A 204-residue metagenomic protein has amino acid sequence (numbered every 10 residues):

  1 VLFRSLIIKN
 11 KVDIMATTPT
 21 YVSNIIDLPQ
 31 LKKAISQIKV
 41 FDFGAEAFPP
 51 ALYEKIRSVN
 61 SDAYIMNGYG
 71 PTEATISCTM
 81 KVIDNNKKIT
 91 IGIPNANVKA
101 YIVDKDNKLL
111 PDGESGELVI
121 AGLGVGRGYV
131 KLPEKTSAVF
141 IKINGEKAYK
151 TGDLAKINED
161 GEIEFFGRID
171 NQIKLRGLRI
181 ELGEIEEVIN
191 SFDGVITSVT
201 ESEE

Functional and structural regions predicted by a protein language model:
V1-L2: Short, small-residue-biased leader/transition segments that mark boundaries at the very start of proteins
L6, F41, T136: A hydrophobic alpha-helix adjacent to the NAD(P)-binding/active-site core of NAD(P)-dependent oxidoreductases, strongly
K9-N10: Active-site charged/polar residues at nucleotide-handling catalytic sites that mediate phosphoryl, nucleotidyl
I14-A16, I26-T90, K99: Gly/Ser/Thr-rich phosphate-binding loop
T17-T18, G44, V103, A121: Replace "coordinates the UDP/GDP/TDP-sugar" with "coordinates nucleotide-activated sugar donors
T20, T72, G122: Conserved AMP-binding
T20-V22, F48, V125: Alpha-helix capping/helix-boundary segments
Y64-N67, V82-E204: AMP-dependent adenylate-forming
